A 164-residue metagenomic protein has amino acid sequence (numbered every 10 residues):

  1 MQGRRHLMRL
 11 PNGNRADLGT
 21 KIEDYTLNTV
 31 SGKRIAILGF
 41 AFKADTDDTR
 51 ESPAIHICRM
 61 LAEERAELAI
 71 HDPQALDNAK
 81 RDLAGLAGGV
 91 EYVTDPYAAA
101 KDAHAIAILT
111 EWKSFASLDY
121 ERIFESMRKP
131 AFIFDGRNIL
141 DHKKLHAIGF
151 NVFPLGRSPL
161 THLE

Functional and structural regions predicted by a protein language model:
M1-E164: Structural/interface elements that position substrates and couple domains in central-metabolism enzymes
